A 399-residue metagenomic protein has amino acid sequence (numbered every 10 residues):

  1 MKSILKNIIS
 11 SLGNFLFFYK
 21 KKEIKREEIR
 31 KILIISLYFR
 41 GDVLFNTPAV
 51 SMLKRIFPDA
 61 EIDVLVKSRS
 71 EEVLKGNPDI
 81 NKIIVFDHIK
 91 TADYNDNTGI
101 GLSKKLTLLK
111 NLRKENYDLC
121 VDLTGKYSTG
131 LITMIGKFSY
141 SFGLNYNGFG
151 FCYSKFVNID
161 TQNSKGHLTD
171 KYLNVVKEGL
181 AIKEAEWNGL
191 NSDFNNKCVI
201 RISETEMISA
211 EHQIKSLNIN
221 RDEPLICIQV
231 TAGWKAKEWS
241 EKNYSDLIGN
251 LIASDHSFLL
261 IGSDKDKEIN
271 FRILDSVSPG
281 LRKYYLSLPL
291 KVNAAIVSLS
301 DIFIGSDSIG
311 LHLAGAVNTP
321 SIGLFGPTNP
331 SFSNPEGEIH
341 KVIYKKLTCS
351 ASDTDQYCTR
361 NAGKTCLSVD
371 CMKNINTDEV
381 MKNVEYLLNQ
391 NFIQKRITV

Functional and structural regions predicted by a protein language model:
M1-V399: Catalytic machinery of carbohydrate-active enzymes, primarily nucleotide-sugar-dependent glycosyltransferases
